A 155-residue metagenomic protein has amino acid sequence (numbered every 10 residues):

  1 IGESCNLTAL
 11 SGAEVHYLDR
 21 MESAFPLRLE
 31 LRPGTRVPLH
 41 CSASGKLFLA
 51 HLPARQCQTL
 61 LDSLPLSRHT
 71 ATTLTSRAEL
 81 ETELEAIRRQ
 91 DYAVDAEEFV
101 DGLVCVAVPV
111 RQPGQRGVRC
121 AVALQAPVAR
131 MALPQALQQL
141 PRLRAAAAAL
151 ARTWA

Functional and structural regions predicted by a protein language model:
I1-E22, Q138-A155: Intrinsically disordered, low-complexity terminal regulatory regions
L10, L52, A126: A conserved hydrophobic position in a structured secondary element of the catalytic/binding core that shapes
S23-F25, A126-P127: A short acidic/small-residue loop/turn micro-motif
A24-L27, Q56, L61-L66, P113-R116 (+3 more regions): Hydrophobic/basic alpha-helical segments enriched in Actinobacteria
P26-D101: Short, solvent-exposed recognition segments
S76-A147: Extended hydrophobic
